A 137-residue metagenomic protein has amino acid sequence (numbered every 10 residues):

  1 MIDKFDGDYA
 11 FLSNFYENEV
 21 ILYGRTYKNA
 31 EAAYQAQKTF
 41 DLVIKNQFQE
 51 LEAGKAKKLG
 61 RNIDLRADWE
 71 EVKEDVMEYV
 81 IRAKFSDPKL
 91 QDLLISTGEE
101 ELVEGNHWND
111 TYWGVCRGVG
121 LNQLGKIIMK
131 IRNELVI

Functional and structural regions predicted by a protein language model:
M1-I137: Charged, low-complexity intrinsically disordered segments
